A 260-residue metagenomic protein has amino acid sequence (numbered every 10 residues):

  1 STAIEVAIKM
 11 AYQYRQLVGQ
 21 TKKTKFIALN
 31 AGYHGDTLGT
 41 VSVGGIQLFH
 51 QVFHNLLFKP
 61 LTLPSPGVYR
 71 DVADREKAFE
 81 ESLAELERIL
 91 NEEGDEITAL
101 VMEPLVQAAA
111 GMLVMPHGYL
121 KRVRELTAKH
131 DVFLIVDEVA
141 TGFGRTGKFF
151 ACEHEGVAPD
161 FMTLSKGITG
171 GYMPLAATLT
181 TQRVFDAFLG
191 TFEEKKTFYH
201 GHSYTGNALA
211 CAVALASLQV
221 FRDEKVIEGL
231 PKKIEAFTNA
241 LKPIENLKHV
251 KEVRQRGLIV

Functional and structural regions predicted by a protein language model:
S1-V260: Conserved N-terminal phosphate-binding loop of PLP-dependent enzymes in the Aspartate aminotransferase
